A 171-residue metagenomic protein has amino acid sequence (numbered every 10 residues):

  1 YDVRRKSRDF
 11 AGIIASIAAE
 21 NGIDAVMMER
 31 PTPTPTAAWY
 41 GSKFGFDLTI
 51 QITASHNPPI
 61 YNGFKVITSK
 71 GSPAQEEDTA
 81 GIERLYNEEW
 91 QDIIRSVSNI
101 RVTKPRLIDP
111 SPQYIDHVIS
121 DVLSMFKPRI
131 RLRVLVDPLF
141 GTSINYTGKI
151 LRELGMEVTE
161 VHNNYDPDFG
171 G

Functional and structural regions predicted by a protein language model:
Y1-D2, D24-A25, P105, V134-L135: Short, contiguous strand/loop micro-motifs
D2-Y61, K149-G171: N-terminal small/polar loop signature for handling phosphorylated ligands or for N-terminal nucleophile
N62-G171: Gly/Ser/Thr-enriched, mixed-charge loops and adjacent short helices that form phosphate/oxyanion-binding elements
